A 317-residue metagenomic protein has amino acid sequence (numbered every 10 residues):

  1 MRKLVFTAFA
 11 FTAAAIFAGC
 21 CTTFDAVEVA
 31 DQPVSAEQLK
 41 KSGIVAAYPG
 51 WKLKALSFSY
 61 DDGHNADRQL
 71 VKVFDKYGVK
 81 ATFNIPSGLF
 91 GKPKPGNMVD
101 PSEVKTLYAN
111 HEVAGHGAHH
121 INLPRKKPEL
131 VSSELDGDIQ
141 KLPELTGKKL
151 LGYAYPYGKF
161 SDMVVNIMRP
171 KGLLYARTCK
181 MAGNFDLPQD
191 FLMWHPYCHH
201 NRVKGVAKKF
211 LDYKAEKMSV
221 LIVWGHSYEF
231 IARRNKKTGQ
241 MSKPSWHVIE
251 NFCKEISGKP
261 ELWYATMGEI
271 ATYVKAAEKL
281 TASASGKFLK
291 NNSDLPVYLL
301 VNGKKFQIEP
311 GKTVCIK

Functional and structural regions predicted by a protein language model:
M1-L4: Positively charged n-region of N-terminal signal peptides that target proteins for export
F6-A13: Sec-dependent N-terminal signal peptides
A13-V27: Bacterial Sec-dependent signal peptides at the C-terminal "C-region" and cleavage site
V27-E28, D75-L174, C179-W194, C198 (+2 more regions): Metal-dependent polysaccharide deacetylase catalytic core of the NodB/CE4 family, i.e., the active-site-bearing domain
V27-Y48, G91, P143-E144, Y175-N184 (+1 more regions): C-terminal domain-boundary segment and adjacent tail
Q38, A46, A55-H64, P128: Active-site-adjacent substrate/metal-binding segments within catalytic domains of carbohydrate-active enzymes
Q69-V73, M163-I167, K209-F210, F252: A short acidic, amphipathic alpha-helical/loop segment
H199-D212: A Trp-anchored, charged/polar loop motif used as the substrate-binding/catalytic surface of acyl/ester-handling
